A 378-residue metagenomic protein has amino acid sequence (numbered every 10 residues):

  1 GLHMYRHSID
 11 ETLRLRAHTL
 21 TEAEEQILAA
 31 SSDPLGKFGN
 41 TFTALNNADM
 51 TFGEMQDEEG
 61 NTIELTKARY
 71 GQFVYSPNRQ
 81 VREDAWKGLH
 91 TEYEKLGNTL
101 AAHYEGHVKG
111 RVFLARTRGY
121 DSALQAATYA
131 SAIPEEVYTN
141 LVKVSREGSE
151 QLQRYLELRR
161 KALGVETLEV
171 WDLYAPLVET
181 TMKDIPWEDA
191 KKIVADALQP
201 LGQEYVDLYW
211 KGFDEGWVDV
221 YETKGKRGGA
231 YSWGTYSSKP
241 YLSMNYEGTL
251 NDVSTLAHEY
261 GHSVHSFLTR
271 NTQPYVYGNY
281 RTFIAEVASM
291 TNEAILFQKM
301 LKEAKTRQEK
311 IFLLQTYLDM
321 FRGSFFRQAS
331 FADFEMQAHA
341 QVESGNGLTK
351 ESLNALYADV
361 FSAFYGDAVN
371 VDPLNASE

Functional and structural regions predicted by a protein language model:
G1-T180, D359-F361: A well-structured
D57-Y75, P176-A257, G261-S266: Active-site-adjacent "gating/activation" loops or surface patches in catalytic cores
V74-L89, A126-L141, D172-K183, S237-L250 (+4 more regions): Glycine- and acidic
H90, Q153, E157, A195 (+9 more regions): Amphipathic, well-packed alpha-helical segments that form the structural scaffold of globular domains
H107-T117, E157-D172, V206-F213, T272-N279 (+1 more regions): Short, glycine/acidic-rich hinge or "gate" loops at secondary-structure transitions that mediate conformational
R118-Q125, L168-V170, G228-P240, E259-R270 (+2 more regions): Active-site-adjacent bridging/hinge elements
S254-T255, S266-M290: Post-HEXXH active-site segment of zinc metalloproteases
Q298-E378: Long, amphipathic alpha-helical stalk/connector segments used for oligomerization, subunit docking, or mechanical
